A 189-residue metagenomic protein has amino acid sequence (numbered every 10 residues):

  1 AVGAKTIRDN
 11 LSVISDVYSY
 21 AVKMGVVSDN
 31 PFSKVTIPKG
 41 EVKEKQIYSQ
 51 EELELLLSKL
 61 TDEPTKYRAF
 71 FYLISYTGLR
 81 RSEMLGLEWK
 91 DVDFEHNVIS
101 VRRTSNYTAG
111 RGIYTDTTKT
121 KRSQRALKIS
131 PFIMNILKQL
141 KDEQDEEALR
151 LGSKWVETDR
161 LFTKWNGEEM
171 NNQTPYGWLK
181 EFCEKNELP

Functional and structural regions predicted by a protein language model:
A1, T6-I7, V13, M24 (+5 more regions): Mature, Sec-exported extracytoplasmic domains of Gram-positive
A4, R8-N10, K23, V27-L87 (+4 more regions): Basic, Lys/Arg- and aromatic-enriched nucleic-acid-binding interface segment
A4, S58-Y67, T77, L127 (+2 more regions): Short, basic (Lys/Arg/His-rich) helix/loop patches that form interaction surfaces in the mid-to-C-terminal regions
D9, D16, G86-L87, G177 (+1 more regions): DNA-binding alpha-helical recognition surfaces that contact promoter or target DNA
D9, S15, L79-R80, R125-A126 (+1 more regions): Short, cationic motifs built from Arg/Lys/His that form the positively charged side of catalytic pockets
S15-Y18, V22, C183: C-terminal flanking helix
K34-I37, Q46, Q50-E54, G86-E146 (+2 more regions): Conserved tyrosine-mediated DNA breakage-rejoining catalytic core shared by Y-recombinases
E41-I47, T120, K164-E169: Acidic, proline/glycine-rich intrinsically disordered inter-domain spacer in sigma factors
